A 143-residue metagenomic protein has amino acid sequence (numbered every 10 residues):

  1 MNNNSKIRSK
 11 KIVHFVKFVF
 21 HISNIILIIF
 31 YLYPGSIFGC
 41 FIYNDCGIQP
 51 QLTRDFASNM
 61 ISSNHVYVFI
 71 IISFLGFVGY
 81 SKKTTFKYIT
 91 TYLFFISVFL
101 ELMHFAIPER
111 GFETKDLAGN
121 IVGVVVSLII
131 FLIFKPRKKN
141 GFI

Functional and structural regions predicted by a protein language model:
N2-P108, F112-K115, I121, V125-I143: Bulky hydrophobic segments
